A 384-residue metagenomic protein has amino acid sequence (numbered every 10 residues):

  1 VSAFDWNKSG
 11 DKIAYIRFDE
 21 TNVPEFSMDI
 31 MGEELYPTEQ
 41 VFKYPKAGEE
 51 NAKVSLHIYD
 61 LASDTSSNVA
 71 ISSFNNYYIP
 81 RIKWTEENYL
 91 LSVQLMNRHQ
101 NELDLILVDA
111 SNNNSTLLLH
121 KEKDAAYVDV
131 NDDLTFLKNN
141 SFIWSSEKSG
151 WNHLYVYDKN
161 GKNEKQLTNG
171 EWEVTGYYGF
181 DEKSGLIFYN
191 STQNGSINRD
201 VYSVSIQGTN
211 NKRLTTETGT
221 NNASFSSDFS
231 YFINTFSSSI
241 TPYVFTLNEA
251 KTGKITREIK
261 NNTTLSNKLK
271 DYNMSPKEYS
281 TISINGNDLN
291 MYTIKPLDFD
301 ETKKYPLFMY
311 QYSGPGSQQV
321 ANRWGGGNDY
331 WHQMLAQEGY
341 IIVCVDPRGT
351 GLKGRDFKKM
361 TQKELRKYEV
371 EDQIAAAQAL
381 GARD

Functional and structural regions predicted by a protein language model:
V1, I16-K53, S73-N76, L95-I106 (+7 more regions): A flexible loop/linker signature enriched in serine peptidases of the S9 family
V1-W6, K12-N68, K251-N267, Q319-D329: Predominantly five- to eight-bladed beta-propeller fold
A3-K12, R81-L91, D133-S141, Y178-G185 (+2 more regions): Blade-terminus and WD-like Trp-Asp/Gly-His loop motifs, strongest in beta-propeller folds
E25, N88, N222-D384: Serine-hydrolase catalytic core recognition
D60-D64, A110-N113, D158-K162, S205-T209 (+1 more regions): Short loop/turn segments that connect beta-strands within beta-propeller blades
S67, S72-N75, I79-N97: Long hydrophobic segments that form regular secondary structure
S67-I71, L117-D124, N163-T168, N210-T215: A short beta-strand motif characteristic of beta-propeller blades
